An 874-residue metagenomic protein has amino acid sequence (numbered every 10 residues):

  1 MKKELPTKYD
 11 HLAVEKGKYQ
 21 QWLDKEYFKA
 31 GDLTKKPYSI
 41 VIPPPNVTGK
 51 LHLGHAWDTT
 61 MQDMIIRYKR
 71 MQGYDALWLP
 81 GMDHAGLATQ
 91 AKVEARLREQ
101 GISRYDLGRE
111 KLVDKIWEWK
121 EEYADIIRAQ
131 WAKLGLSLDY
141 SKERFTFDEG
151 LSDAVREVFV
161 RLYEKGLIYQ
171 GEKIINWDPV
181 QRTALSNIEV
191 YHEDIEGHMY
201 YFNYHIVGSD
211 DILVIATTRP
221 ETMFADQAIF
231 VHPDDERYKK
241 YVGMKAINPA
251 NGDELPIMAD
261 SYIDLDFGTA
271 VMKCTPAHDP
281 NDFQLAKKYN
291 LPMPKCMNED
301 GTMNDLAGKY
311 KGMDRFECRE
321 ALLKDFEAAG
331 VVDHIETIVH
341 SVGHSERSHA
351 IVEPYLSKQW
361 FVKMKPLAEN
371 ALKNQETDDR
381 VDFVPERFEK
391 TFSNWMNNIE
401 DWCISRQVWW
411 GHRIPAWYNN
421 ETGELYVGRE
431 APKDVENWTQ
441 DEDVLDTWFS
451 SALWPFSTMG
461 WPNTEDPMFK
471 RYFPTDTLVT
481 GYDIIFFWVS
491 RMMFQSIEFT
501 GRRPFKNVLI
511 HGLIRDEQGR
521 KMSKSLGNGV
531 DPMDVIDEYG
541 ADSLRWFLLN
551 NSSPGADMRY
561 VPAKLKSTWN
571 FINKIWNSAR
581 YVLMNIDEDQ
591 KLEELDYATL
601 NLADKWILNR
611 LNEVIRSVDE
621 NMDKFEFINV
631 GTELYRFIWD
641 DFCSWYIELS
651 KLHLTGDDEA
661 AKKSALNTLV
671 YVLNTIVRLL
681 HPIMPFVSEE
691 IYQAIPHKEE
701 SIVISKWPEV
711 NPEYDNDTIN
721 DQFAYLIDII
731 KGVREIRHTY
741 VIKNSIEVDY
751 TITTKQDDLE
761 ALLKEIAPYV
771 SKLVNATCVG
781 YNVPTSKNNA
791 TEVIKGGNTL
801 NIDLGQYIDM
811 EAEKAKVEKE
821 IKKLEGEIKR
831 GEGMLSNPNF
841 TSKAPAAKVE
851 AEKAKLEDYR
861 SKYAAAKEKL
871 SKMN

Functional and structural regions predicted by a protein language model:
M1-D234, M258, T275-K288, P292-A307 (+9 more regions): N-terminal, positively charged nucleic-acid-binding surface of large information/translation enzymes
T34-I42, M64, Q100-I102, R128-G135 (+9 more regions): Active-site-adjacent bridging/hinge elements
G54-I66, G73, M82-D83, L151-A154 (+8 more regions): Structured ligand/cofactor/substrate-binding pocket environments in proteins
R67-D75, R96-R109, A129, K133-L138 (+17 more regions): Secondary-structure transition/capping motifs at alpha-helix termini and the adjoining loop/turn into the next element
Q100-D114, V381-D382, M533, P554-K566: Short, polar/flexible loop-turn hinges at active-site or ligand-entry regions and domain interfaces
Q181, N251, S348, N419-T422 (+1 more regions): Short Cys/His-rich metal-coordination motifs, predominantly Zn2+-binding knuckles/fingers
Y200-V207, M244-P249, G343-R347, W417 (+1 more regions): Short acidic-hydrophobic surface loop/beta-edge motif
Y201, N394-F449, L453, E498-A541 (+1 more regions): Feature 926 captures the class I aminoacyl-tRNA synthetase adenylation module centered on the KMSKS loop
